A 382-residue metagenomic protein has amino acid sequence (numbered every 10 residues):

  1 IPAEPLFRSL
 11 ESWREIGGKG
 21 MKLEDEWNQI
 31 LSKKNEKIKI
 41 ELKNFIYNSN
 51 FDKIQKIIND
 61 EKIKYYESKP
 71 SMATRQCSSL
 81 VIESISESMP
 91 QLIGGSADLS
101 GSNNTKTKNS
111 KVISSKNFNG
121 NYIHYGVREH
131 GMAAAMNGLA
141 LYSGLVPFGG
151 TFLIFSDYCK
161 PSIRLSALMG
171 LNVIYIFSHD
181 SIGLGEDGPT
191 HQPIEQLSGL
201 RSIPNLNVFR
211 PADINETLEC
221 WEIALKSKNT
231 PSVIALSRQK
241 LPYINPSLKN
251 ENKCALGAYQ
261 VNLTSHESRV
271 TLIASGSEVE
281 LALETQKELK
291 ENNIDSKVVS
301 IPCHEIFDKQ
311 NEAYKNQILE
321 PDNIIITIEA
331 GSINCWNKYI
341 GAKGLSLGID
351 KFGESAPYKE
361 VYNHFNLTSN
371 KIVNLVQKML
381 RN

Functional and structural regions predicted by a protein language model:
P2-E4, G183-P189, T217, K226-N382: Thiamine diphosphate
P2-R128, G138, T271, S275 (+2 more regions): Conserved acidic/glycine
A3, F7-E15, L141-G144, L168-M169 (+5 more regions): Conserved thiamine diphosphate
R75-S84, Y158-S162, L218-E222, Q310-Y314: Short alpha-helical segments and helix-capping/turn motifs at coil-helix boundaries
V81-S88, G95, S102, A135-Y142 (+8 more regions): Generic, well-ordered alpha-helical scaffold segments in large soluble proteins
S88-L92, N117-N121, Y142-V146, M169-I174 (+7 more regions): Short coil/turn connectors at secondary-structure junctions
I93, S100-L197, E219, L283: Thiamine diphosphate
G95-S96, Y125, F148-G149, Y175-F177 (+4 more regions): General beta-strand structural signal in soluble alpha/beta enzymes
